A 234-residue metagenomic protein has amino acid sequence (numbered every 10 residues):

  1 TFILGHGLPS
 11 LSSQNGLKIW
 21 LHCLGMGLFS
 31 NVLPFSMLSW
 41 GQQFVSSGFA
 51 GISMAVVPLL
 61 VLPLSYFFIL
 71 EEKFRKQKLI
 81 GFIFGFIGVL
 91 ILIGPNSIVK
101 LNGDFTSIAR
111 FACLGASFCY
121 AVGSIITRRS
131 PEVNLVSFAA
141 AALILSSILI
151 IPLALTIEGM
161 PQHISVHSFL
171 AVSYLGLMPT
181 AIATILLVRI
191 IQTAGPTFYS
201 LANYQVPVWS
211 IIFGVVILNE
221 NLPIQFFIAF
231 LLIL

Functional and structural regions predicted by a protein language model:
T1-I3, P58-L64: Central hydrophobic cores of alpha-helical transmembrane segments in multi-pass inner-membrane proteins across all
T1-M26, Q43, E71-I80, S97-I108 (+4 more regions): Membrane-interface interhelical linkers
L21-F44, L64, L90-I91, F111-I126 (+3 more regions): Hydrophobic alpha-helical transmembrane segments of multi-pass membrane transport proteins, especially secondary
M26, S53-V56, Q77-I80, G115 (+3 more regions): Hydrophobic core positions of alpha-helical segments in small-molecule transporters and transporter systems
W40-S46, V216-Q225: Helix-coil boundary and interhelical linker segments in multi-pass alpha-helical membrane proteins
F49, N134-S137, T197-F198: Conserved short cytoplasmic inter-helical helices of the MFS fold
V56, L64, K76-N96, I150 (+3 more regions): Hydrophobic transmembrane alpha-helices of multi-pass small-molecule transport proteins
